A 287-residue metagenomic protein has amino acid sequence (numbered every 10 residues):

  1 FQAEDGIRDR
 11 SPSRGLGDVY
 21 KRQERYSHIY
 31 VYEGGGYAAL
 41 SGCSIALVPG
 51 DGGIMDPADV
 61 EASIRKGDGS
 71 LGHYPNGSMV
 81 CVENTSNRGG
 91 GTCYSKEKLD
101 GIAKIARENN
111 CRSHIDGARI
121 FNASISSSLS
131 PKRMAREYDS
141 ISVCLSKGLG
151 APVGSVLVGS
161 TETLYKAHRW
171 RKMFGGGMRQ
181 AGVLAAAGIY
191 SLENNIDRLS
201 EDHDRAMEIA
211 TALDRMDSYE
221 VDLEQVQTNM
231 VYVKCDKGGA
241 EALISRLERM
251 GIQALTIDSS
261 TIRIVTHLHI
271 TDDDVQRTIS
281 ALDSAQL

Functional and structural regions predicted by a protein language model:
F1-Y20: Single conserved hydrophobic/aromatic residue that forms the stacking wall/gate of nucleotide- or nucleobase-binding
Q23-S44: Substrate-binding/gating loop at the entrance of the active-site cleft, primarily in PLP-dependent aminotransferase-like
G42-T85, G90-G101: PLP-dependent aminotransferase-class I/II
S44-I45, S113-H114, A254: Hydrophobic beta-strand scaffold residues
N76, C81-R88, C93, S130 (+1 more regions): Active-site C-terminal subdomain of aminotransferase-like
S86, R119-F121, K147, I270: Active-site-proximal loop/turn and secondary-structure-junction residues that shape catalytic pockets, frequently
T92-S124: Catalytic PLP-binding core of fold-type I/II PLP enzymes
M207, R215-A285: Conserved C-terminal alpha-helix-loop-beta "cap" of PLP-dependent enzymes that closes/shapes the active-site mouth
